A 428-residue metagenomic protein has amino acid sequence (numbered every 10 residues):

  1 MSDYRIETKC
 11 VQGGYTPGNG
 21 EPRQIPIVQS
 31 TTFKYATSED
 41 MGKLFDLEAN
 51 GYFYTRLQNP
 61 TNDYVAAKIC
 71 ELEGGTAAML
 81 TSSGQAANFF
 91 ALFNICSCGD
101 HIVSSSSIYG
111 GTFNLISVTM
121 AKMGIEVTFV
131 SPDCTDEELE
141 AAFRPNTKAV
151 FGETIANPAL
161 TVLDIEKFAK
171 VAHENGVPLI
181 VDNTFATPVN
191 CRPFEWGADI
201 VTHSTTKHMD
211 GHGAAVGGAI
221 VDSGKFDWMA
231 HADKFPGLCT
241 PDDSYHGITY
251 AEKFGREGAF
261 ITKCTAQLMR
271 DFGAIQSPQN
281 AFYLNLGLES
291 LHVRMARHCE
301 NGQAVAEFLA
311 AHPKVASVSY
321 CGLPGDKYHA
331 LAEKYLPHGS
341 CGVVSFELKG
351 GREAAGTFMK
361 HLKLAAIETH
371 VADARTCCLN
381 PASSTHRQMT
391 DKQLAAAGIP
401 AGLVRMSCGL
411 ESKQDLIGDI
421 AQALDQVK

Functional and structural regions predicted by a protein language model:
M1-N59, A67: N-terminal "arm"/small-domain region of PLP-dependent enzymes with the aminotransferase-like
E7-T16, A78-A311: Conserved PLP-enzyme active-site core in the AAT-like
T32, S223-F226, L348-G351: Short loop segments at secondary-structure junctions
T37-F89, G111-T119: Conserved N-terminal alpha-helix of the aminotransferase class I/II PLP-enzyme fold
G74, N146, K314-S317, G402: Glycine-centered tight turns that cap/initiate beta-strands
S117, E126-V127, A141, P145-K148 (+4 more regions): PLP-dependent enzyme catalytic core of the Aspartate aminotransferase-like
V221, S345-E347, S407-G409: Short hydrophobic/aromatic beta-strand micro-patches that form the beta-sheet surface supporting nucleotide- or nucleic
F272-A281, L286-S290, M295-R297, G302-R375 (+3 more regions): Conserved small-domain helix->loop->beta segment predominantly found in fold-type I
